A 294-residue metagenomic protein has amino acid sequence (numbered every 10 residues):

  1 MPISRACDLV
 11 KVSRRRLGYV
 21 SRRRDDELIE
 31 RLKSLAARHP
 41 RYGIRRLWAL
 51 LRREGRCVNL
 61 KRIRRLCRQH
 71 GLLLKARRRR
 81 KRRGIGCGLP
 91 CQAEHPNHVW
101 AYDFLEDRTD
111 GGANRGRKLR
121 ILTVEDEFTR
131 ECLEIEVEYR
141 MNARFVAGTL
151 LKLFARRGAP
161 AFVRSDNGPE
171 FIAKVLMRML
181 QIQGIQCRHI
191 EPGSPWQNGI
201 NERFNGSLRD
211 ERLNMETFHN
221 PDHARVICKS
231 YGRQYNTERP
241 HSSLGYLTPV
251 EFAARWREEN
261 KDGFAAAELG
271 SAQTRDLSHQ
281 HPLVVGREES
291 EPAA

Functional and structural regions predicted by a protein language model:
M1-A294: Charged DNA-binding/catalytic regions of mobile-element recombinases
